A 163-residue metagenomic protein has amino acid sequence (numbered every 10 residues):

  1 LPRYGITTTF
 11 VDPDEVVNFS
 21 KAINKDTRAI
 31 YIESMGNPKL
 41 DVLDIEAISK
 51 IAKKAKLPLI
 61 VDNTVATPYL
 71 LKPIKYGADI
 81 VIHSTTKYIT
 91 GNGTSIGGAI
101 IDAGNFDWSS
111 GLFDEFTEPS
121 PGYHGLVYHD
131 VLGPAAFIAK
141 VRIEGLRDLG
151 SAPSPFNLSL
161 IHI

Functional and structural regions predicted by a protein language model:
L1-S34, K50, K54, P68 (+1 more regions): PLP-dependent aminotransferase-like
T7, P13-E15, G36, T85-I89 (+1 more regions): Short, acidic/turn-prone active-site loops that include or flank metal/cofactor- and phosphate-binding residues
F10, I32, V61, I82-H83 (+1 more regions): Hydrophobic residues in well-ordered beta-strands that form the structural core
M35-P58, A66-K72: Active-site core of PLP-dependent enzymes with the aminotransferase class I/II
H83-I96, G104-Y123, L146-A152: Active-site PLP-lysine loop of aminotransferase-like
I161-I163: Conserved small/polar residues in nucleotide/adenosyl-binding loops
